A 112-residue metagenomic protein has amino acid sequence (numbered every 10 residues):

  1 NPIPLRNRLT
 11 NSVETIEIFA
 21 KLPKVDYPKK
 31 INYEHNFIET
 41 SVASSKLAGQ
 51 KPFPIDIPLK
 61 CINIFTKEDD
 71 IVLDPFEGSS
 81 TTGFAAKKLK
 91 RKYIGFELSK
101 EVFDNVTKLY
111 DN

Functional and structural regions predicted by a protein language model:
N1-N105: Core catalytic lobe of class I
T107-N112: Short, conserved SAM-binding/catalytic segment of Class I S-adenosyl-L-methionine-dependent methyltransferases
